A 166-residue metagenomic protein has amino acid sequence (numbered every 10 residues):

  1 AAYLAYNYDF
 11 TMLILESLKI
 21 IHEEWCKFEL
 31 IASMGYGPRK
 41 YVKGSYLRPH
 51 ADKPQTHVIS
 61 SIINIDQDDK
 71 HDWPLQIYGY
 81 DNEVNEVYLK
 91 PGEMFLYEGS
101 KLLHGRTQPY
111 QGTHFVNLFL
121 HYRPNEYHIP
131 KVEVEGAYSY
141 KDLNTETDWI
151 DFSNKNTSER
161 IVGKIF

Functional and structural regions predicted by a protein language model:
A1-C26: Non-heme Fe(II)/2-oxoglutarate
F28-G37: A short coil-to-beta-strand element that immediately follows conserved catalytic motifs
K43-L102, R106, T113-L118, P124-Y138: Catalytic core of non-heme Fe(II) oxygenases with the double-stranded beta-helix
H114-F166: Double-stranded beta-helix
